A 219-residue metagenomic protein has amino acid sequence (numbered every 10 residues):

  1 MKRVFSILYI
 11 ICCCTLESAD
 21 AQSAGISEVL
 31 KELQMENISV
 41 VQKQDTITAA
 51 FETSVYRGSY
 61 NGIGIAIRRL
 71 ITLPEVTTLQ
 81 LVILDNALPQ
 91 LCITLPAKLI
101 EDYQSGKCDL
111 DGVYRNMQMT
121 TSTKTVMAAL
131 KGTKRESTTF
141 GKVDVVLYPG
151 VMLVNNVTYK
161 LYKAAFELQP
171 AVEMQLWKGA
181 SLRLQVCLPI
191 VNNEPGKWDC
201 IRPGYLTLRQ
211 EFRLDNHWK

Functional and structural regions predicted by a protein language model:
V4-T15: Sec-dependent N-terminal signal peptides
T15-E17, D111: General secretory precursor processing signal
D20-Q44, Y56-G58, M117: N-proximal, solvent-exposed amphipathic alpha-helical segments enriched in charged/polar residues
T46-C92, T123-K219: Transmembrane beta-barrel domains of bacterial outer-membrane proteins
L88-A129: Flexible, glycine-rich linker and terminal segments associated with outer-membrane beta-barrel/transport systems
